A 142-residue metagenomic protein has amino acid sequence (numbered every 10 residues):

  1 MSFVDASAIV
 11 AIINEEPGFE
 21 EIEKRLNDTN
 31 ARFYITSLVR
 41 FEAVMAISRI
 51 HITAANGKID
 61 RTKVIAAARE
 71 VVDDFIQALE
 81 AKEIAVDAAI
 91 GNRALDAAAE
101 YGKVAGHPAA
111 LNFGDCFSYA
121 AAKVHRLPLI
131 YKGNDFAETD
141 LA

Functional and structural regions predicted by a protein language model:
M1, Y119-A142: Acidic, PIN/NYN-like endoribonuclease modules and their adjacent C-terminal/linker elements
M1-R69: Short, well-structured N-terminal submotif of metal-dependent ribonuclease cores
D5, I35, L111-N112, G133: Histidine- and aromatic-rich ligand-binding microenvironments
P17, L38-V39, A85-A89, F113-G114 (+1 more regions): Short beta->alpha linker loops
N27, Q77, K123: Anion (oxyanion) recognition and catalysis
E42, N92, A137-T139: Short secondary-structure capping/turn micro-motifs that flank functional sites
A68-A85: N-terminal-biased segments
A81-P128: Active-site neighborhoods of divalent-metal-dependent phosphate/nucleic-acid chemistry enzymes
